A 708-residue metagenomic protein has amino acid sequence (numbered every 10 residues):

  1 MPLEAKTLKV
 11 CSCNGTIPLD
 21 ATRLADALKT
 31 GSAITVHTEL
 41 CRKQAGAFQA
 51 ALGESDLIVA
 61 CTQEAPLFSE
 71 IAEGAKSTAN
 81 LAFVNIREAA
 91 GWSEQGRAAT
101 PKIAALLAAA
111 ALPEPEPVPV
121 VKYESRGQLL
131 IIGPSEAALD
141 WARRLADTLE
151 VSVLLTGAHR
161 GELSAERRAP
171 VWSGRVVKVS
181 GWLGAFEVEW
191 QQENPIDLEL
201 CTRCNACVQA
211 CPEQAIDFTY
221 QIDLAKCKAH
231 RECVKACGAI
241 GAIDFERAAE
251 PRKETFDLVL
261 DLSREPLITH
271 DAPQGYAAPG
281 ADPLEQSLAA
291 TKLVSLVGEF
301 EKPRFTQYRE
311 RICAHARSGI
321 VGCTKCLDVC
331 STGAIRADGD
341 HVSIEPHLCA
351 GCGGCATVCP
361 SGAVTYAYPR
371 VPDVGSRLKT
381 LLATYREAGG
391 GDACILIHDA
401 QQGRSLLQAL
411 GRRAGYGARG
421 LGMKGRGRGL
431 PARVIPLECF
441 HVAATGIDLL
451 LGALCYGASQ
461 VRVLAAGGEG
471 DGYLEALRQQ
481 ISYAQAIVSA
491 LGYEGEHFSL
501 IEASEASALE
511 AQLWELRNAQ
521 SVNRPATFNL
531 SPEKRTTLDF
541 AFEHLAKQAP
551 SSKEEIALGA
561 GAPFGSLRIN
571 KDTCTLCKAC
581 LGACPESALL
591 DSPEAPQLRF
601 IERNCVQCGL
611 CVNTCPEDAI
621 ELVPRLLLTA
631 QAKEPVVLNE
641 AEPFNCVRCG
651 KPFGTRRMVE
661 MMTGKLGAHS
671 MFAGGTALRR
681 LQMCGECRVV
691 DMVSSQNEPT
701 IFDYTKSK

Functional and structural regions predicted by a protein language model:
P2-V329, G333, D392-Q408, G417-R426 (+7 more regions): Ferredoxin-type iron-sulfur electron-transfer modules and their immediate structural context
G46-L52, V442-L454: A short, acidic, amphipathic alpha-helical segment used as a generic capping/interface helix at domain edges
V59, G339-K379, R462, D471 (+2 more regions): Terminal amphipathic helices with adjacent charged low-complexity linkers/tails
I131-A138, P436-A444: Short, glycine-rich nucleotide/cofactor-binding loops
V329, I335-A363, A579, A583-E586 (+2 more regions): Basic (Lys/Arg-enriched) interaction patch that binds polyanionic ligands
A409, R413, V434, H441-G446 (+2 more regions): Non-catalytic interaction/regulatory modules that flank or connect domains
G411, L430-P436, A458-V461, A466 (+1 more regions): Long C-terminal interaction/binding lobes of large macromolecular proteins
L430-V434, F440, Y456-Q460, A465 (+2 more regions): Long, compositionally biased charged/polar accessory segments in the mid-to-C-terminal portions of proteins
